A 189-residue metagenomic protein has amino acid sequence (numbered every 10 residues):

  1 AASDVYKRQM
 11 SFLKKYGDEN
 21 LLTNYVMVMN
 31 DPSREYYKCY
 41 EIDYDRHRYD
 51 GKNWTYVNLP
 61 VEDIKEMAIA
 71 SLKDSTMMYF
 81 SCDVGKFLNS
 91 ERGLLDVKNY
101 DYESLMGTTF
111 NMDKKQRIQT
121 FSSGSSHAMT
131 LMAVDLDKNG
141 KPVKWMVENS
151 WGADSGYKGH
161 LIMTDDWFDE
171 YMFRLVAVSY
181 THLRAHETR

Functional and structural regions predicted by a protein language model:
A1-Q9, T181-T188: Conserved small/polar residues in nucleotide/adenosyl-binding loops
S3-A68, L72: Core regions of eukaryotic protease modules
K7-R8, P60, D113, T164 (+1 more regions): Helix N-terminus capping/helix-initiation residues
R48-M129: Long, positively charged binding patches that form subdomain-scale interaction surfaces for polyanionic ligands
C82, V134, N149: Residues immediately flanking
T130-M132, M146: Residues located in well-ordered beta-strands
D137-R184, R189: Conserved catalytic-core surface of thiol
